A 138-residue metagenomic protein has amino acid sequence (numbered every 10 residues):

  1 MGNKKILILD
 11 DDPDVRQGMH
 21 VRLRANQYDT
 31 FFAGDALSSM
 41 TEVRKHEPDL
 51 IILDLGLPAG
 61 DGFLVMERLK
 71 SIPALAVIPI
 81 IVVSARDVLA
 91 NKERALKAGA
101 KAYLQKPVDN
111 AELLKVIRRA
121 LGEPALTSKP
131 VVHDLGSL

Functional and structural regions predicted by a protein language model:
R16, P58, A76, V88 (+1 more regions): The feature encodes the CheY-like receiver
Q17-A25: Charged docking surfaces used in two-component/phosphorelay signaling
Q27-G34, E42: Short hydrophobic/Thr-rich beta-strand motif most characteristic of the beta2 strand and flanking loop of CheY-like
D35-S38, D61-E67: Acidic catalytic/metal-coordinating carboxylates
H46-I52, L57: Active-site beta3 strand of CheY-like receiver
L64, D87-L104, K115: Alpha4 helix (beta4-alpha4-beta5 surface) of REC/receiver domains from two-component response regulators
V108-I117, A125, K129: C-terminal output helix
